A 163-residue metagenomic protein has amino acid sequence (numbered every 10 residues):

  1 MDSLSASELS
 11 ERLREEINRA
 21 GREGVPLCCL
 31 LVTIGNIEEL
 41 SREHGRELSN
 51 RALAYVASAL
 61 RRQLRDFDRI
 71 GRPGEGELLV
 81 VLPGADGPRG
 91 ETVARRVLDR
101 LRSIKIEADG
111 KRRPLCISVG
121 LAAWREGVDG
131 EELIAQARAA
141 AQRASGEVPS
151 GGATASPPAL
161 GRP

Functional and structural regions predicted by a protein language model:
D2-I17, G21-C28, G35-R61, G71-E75 (+2 more regions): Conserved long alpha-helical elements within nucleotide-processing catalytic cores of c-di-GMP signaling and class III
L9, E91, R95, D109 (+2 more regions): Catalytic-core segments of nucleotide cyclases and related cyclic-nucleotide turnover enzymes
R42, V81-D86, R102, W124-R125: Residue-level recognition of strand-loop junctions within catalytic nucleotide-signaling folds
G71-G74, R102-I117: Catalytic core regions of nucleotide second-messenger enzymes
